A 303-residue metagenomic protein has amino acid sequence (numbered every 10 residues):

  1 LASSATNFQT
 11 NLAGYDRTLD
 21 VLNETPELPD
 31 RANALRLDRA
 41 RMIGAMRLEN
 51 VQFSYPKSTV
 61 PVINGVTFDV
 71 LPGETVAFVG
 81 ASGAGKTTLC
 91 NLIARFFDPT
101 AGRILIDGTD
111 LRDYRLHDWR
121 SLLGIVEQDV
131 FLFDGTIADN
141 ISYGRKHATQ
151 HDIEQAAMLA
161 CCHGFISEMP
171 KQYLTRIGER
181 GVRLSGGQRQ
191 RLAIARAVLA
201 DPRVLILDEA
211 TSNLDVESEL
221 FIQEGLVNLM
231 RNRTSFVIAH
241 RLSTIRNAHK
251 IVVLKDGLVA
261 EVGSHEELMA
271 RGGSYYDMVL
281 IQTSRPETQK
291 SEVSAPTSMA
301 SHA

Functional and structural regions predicted by a protein language model:
L1-V21: Cytosolic ends of transmembrane helices, especially the final helix of ABC transmembrane type-1 domains
S4, E24-T25, R271, I281: Generic structural signal for alpha-helix termini and adjacent loop/cap motifs
N7-T10, E24-E27, S54-S58: An intracellular "coupling" helix at the cytosolic face of ABC transporter transmembrane type-1 domains
G14-R17, E24, R241, D256: HisKA/DHp dimerization-phosphotransfer core of two-component histidine kinases, especially the H-box helix
D20, E27, S142: Conserved E/DxxT/N motif and adjacent residues on the DHp alpha2 helix of HisKA-family sensor histidine kinases
E27-R31, I106-G108: Short gly/ser/thr-rich secondary-structure transition/capping motifs
A32-L37: Short, solvent-exposed loop/turn elements at beta->coil junctions and helix N-caps that rim active or binding pockets
R39-A303: ABC-type nucleotide-binding domain
